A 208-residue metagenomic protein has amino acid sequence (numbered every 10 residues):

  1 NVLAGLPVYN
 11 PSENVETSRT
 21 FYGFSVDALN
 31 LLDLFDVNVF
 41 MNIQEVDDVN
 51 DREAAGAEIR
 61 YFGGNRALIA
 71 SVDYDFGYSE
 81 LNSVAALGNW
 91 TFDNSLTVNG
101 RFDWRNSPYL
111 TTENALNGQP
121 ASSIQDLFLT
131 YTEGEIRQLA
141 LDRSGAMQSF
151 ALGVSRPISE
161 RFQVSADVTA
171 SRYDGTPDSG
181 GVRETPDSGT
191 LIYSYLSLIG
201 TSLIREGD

Functional and structural regions predicted by a protein language model:
N1-D208: Gram-negative and organellar
